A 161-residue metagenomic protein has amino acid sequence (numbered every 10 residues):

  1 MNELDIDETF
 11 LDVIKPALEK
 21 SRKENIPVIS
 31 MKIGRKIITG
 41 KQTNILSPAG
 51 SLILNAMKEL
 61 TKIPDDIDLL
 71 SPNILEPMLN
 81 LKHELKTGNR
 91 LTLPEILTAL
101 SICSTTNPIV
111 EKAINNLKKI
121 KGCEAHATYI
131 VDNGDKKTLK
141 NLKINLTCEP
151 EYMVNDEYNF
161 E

Functional and structural regions predicted by a protein language model:
M1, D5, P16-K23, D65-E161: C-terminal binding/interaction regions
N2, I6, Q42-I45: Generic alpha-helical structural element
E8-D12: Positively charged, low-complexity intrinsically disordered leader regions
V28-K32: Short beta-strand scaffold segments in enzyme catalytic cores
I38-T39: Generic structural signal for well-ordered beta-strand positions
N44-T61: A short, polar/charged loop-to-alpha-helix boundary motif
